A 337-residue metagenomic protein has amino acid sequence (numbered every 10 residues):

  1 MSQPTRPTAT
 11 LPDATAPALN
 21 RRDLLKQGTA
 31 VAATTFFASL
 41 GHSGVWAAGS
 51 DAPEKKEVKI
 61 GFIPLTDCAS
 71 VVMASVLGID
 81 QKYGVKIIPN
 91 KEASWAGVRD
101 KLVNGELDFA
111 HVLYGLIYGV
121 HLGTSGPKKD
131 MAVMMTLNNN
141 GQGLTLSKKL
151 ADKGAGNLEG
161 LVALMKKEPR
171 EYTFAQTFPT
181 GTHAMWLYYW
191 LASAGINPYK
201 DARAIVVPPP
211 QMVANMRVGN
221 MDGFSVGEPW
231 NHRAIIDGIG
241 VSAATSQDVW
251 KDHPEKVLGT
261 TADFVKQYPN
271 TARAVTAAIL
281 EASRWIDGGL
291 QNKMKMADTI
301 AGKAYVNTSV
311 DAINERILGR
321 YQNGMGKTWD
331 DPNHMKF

Functional and structural regions predicted by a protein language model:
M1-D23, A38: N-terminal secretory signal peptides
D23-V45: N-terminal export signals
T29-A30, L107, M221, L280-R284: Solvent-exposed alpha-helix faces
A47-V206, N215-D252: Short, glycine-/small- and polar/acidic-enriched structural segments that line small-molecule recognition paths
L65, A93-A96, G181-T182, P210 (+2 more regions): Soluble non-cytosolic domains of exported or imported proteins
L144-T145, V257-T260, F264-V265: Short glycine- and hydrophobic/aromatic-rich loop-to-beta-strand nucleating segment in the catalytic cores
D252-H253, K295: Short gly/pro-enriched beta-turn/loop segments at secondary-structure junctions
Q267-F337: Secondary-structure end/capping motifs
